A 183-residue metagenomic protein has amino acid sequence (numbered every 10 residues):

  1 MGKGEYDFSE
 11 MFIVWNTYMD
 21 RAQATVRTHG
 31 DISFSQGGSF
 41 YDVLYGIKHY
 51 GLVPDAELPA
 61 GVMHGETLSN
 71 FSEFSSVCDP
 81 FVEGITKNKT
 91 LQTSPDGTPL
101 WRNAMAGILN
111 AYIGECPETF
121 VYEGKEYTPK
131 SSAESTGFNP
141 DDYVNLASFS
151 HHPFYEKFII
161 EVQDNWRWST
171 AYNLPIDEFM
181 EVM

Functional and structural regions predicted by a protein language model:
M1-M183: Catalytic-core signature of thiol
